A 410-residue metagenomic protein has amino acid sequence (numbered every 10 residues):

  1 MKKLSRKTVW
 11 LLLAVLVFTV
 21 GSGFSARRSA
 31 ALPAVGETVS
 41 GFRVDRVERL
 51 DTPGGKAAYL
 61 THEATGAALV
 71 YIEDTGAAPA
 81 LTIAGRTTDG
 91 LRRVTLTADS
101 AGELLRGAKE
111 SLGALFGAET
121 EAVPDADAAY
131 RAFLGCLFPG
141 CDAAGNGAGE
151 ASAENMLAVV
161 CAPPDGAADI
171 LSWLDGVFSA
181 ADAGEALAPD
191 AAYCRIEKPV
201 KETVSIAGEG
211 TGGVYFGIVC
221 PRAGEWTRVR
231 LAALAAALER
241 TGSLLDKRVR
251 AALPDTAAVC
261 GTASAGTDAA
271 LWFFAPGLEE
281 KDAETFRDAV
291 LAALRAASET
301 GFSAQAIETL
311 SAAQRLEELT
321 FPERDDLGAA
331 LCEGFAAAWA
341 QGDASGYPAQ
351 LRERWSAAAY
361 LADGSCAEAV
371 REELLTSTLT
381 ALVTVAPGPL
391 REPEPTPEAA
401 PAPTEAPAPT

Functional and structural regions predicted by a protein language model:
L4, A26-E37, I83-E154, D288 (+3 more regions): Acidic/histidine-enriched segments that form metal/cofactor-coordinating and catalytic pocket/exosite environments
L4-G90, R106, E154-A252, A381-P409: His/Glu-rich zincin catalytic helix
T19, S25-V39, M156-P164, E308-T410: C-terminal regions of mature proteins
E37-L50, V94, V123, D127-L157 (+5 more regions): Histidine-acidic residue clusters that define the catalytic metal-binding segment of zinc metallopeptidase domains
Y71-G76, L91-S100, N155-P163, C220-G224 (+4 more regions): Second-shell loop/turn segments in exported
D99, G107-E119, G135-C136, E150 (+11 more regions): Structured segments of extracytoplasmic/periplasmic soluble domains in secreted or envelope-associated proteins
A101-S111, A126-F133, G166, I170-L174 (+10 more regions): Stable alpha-helical elements in mature extracytoplasmic
S205-I206, G212, L253-A270, E280-V290: A glycine-rich, aromatic-flanked flexible loop/lid motif
